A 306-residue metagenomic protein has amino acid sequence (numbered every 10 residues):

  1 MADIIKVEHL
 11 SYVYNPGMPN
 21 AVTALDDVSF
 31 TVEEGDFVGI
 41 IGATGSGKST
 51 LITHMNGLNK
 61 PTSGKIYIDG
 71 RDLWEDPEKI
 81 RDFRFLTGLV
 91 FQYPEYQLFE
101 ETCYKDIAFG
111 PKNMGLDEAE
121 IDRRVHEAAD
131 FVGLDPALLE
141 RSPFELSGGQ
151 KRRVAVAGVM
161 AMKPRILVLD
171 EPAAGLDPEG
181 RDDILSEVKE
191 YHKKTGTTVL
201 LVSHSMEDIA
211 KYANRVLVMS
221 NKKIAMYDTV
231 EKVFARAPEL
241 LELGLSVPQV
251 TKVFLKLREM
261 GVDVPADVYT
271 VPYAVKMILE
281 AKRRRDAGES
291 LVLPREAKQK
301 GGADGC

Functional and structural regions predicted by a protein language model:
N56: Helix-to-loop junction immediately C-terminal to a conserved catalytic motif
K65-D82: ABC ATPase NBD Q-loop/coupling interface
A119-A137: Conserved ABC ATPase "signature" region
S142-L146, Q150: Conserved ABC ATPase signature
K163: Conserved catalytic motifs of ABC-family nucleotide-binding domains
L167-D170: Catalytic Walker B motif of ABC-type/P-loop ATPase nucleotide-binding domains
N221-K222: Conserved ABC ATPase "signature" C-loop
